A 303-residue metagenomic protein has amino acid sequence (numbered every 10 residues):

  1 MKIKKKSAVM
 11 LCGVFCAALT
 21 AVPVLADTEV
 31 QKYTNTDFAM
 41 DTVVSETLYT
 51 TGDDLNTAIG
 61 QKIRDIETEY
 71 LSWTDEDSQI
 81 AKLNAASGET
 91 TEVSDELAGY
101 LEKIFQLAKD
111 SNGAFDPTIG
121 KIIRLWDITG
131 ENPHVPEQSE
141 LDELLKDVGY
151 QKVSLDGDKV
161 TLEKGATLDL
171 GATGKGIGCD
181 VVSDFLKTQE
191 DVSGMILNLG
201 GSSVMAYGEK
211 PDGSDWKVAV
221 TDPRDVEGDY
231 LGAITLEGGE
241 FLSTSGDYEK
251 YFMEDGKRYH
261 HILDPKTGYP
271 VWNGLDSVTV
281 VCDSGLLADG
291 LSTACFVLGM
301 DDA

Functional and structural regions predicted by a protein language model:
K2-A303: Mature catalytic core of soluble alpha/beta enzymes
